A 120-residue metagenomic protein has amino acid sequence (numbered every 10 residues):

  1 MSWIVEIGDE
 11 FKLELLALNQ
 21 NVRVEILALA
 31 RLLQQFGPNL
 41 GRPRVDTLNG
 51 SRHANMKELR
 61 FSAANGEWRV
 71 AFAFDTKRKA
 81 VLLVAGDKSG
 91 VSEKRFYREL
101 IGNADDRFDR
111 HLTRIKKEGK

Functional and structural regions predicted by a protein language model:
M1-E67, T76-A80, D87-K120: Basic, Lys/Arg-enriched alpha-helical interface segments
